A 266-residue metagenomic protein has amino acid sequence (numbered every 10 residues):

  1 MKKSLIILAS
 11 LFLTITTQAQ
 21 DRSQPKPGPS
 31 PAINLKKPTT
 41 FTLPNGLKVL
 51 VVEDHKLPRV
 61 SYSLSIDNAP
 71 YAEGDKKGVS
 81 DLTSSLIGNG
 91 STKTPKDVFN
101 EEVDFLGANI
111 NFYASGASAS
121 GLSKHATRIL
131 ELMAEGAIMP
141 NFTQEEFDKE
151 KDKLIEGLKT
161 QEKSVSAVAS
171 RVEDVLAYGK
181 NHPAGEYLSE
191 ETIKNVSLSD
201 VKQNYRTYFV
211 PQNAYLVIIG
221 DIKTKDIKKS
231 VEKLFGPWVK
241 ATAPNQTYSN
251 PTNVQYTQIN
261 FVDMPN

Functional and structural regions predicted by a protein language model:
M1-S4: Positively charged n-region of N-terminal signal peptides that target proteins for export
A9-Q18: Hydrophobic h-region of N-terminal signal peptides that target proteins for export in Gram-negative bacteria
Q20-S23, Q161-V210, V231, M264: Scaffold signal of the M16-like zinc-metallopeptidase fold and its non-catalytic homologs
D21-G28, E186, Y215-N266: An aromatic/glycine/proline-enriched structural segment found at the starts of mature extracellular/organellar domains
L35-P38, P44-L47, L57-S61, S65-D67 (+12 more regions): Extracytoplasmic
S63-S123, K163, A184-Y187: M16/MPP (pitrilysin/insulinase) zinc-metallopeptidase core fold and M16-derived inactive scaffolds
G90-K93, G121-K151: M16/insulysin-pitrilysin zinc metalloprotease superfamily fold
N100-F105, N141-K159, S170, K223 (+1 more regions): Acidic/histidine-enriched alpha-helical segments
